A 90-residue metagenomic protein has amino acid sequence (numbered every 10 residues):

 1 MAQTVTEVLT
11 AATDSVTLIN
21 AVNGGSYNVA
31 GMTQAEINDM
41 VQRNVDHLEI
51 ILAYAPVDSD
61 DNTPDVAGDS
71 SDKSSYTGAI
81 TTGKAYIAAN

Functional and structural regions predicted by a protein language model:
M1-N90: Viral virion structural and adsorption modules
